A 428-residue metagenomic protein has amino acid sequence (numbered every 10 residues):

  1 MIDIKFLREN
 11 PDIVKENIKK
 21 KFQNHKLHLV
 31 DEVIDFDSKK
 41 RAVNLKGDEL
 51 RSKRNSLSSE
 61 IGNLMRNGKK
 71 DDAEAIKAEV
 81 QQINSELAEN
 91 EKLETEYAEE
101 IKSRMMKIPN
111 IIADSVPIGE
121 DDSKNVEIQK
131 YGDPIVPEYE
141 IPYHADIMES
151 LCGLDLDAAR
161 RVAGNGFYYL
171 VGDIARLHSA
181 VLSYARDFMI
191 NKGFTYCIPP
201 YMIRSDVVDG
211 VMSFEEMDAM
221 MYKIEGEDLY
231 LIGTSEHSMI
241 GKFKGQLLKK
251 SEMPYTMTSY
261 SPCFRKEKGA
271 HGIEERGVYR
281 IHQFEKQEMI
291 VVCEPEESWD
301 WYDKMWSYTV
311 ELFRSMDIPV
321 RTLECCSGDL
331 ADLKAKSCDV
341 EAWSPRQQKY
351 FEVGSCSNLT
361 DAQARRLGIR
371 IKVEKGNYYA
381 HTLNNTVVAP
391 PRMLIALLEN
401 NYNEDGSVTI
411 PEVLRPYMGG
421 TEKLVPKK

Functional and structural regions predicted by a protein language model:
M1-P134, E149, G153: N-terminal alpha-helical targeting/anchoring segments
L27, K130-K428: TRNA-recognition modules of translation machinery and tRNA-sensing kinases, especially anticodon-binding
